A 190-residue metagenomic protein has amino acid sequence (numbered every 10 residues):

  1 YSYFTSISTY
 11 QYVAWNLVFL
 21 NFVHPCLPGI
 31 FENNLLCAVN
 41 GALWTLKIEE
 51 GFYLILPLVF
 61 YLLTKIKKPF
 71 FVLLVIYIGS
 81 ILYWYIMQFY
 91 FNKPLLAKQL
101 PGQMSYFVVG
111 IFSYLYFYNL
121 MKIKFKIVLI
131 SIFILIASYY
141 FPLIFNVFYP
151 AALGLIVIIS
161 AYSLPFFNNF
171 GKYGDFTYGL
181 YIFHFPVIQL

Functional and structural regions predicted by a protein language model:
Y1-I48, A152-I156, S160: Membrane-interface helix-loop-helix regions
A14, V39, L46-L54, A97-V109 (+2 more regions): Membrane-embedded alpha-helical segments of multi-pass membrane proteins, especially the transmembrane helices
F22-E32, S80-K93: C-terminal ends of transmembrane alpha-helices and the immediately adjacent extracellular/lumenal or cytosolic loop
V39, Q88-K98, N119, A137-N146 (+1 more regions): Membrane-interface helix caps and helix-loop-helix hairpins in membrane proteins
E50-G79, Y114-I127: Solvent-exposed interhelical
V59-K67, I111-M121, A137-P142, V157-F167: Structural signal for the C-terminal ends of transmembrane alpha-helices and the immediately following loop
L73-M87, F112, I127-F141, G154-I159: Hydrophobic core of alpha-helical transmembrane segments in multi-pass integral membrane proteins
F133-L190: Alpha-helical transmembrane segments of multi-pass integral membrane proteins
